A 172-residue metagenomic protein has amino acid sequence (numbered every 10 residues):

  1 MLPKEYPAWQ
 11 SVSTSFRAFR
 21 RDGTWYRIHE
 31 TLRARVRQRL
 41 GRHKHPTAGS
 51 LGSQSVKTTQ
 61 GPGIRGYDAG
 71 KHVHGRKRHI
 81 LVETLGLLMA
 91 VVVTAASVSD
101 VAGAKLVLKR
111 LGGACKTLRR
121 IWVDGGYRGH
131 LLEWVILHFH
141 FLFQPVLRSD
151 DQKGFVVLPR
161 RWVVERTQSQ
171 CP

Functional and structural regions predicted by a protein language model:
M1-P172: Short alpha-helical elements
